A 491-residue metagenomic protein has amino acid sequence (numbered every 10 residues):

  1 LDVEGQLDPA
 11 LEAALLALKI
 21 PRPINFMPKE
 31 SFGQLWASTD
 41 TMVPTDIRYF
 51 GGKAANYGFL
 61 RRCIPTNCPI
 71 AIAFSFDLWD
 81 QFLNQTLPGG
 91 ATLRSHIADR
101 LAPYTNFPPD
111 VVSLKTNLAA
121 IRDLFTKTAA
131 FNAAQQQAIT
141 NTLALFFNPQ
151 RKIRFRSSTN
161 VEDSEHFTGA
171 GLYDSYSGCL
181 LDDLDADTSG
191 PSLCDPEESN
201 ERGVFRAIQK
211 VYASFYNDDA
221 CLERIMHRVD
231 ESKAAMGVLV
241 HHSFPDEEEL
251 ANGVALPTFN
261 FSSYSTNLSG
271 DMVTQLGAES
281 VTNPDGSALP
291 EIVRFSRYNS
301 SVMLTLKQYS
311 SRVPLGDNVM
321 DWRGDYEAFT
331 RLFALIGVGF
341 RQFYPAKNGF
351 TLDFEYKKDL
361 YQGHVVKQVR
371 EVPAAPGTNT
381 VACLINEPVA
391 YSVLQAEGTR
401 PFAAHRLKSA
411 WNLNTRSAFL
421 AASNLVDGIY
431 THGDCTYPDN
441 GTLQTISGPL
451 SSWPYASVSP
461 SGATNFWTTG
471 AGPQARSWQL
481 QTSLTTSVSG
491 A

Functional and structural regions predicted by a protein language model:
L1-T66, I70-L87, A91-L101, V112-L118 (+5 more regions): Conserved divalent-metal-coordinating catalytic cores that perform phosphate/pyrophosphate/nucleotidyl transfer
W36-A37, G58, E165-F167, C179-L184: Short, flexible, solvent-exposed loop/turn segments with mixed acidic/basic and small polar residues
A73, R154-R156, L239: Short, conserved beta-strand segments within well-ordered enzyme catalytic domains that often line or immediately flank
A73-S75, F167-C179, D359: Amphipathic alpha-helical packing elements
D99-E162, L172-F205: Non-catalytic interaction/clamp surfaces of large macromolecular machines
F147-F167, S232-A235, L352, K358-V365: Core structural elements
V211: Acidic, PIN/NYN-like endoribonuclease modules and their adjacent C-terminal/linker elements
